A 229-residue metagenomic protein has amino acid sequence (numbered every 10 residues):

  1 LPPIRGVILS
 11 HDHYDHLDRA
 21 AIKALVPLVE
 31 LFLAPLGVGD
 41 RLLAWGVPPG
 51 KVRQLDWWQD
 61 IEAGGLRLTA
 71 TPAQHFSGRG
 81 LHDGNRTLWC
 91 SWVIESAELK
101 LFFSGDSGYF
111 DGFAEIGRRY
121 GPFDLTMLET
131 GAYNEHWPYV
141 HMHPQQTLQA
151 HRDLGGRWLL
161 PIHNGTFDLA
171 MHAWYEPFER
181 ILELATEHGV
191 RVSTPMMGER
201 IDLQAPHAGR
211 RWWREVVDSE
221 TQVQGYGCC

Functional and structural regions predicted by a protein language model:
L1-A34, G121-M127: Active-site metal-binding motif and surrounding structural segment of the metallo-beta-lactamase
L1-P2, A20, L55-G121, M197-C229: Core dinuclear metal-dependent hydrolase active-site scaffold
R5, L31, G37-D40, K100 (+1 more regions): Cap/insert and terminal regions of metallo-dependent hydrolase folds
Y14, V38-G39, Q59: Alpha-helix capping/helix-boundary segments
D18-P27, A170-E179, Q204-A205: Metal-dependent catalytic neighborhoods of phosphoester/phosphodiester hydrolases
L28, P177-H188, R211-Y226: Short, electropositive alpha-helical surface patch
L42-D56: Helix-loop-beta element that forms the nucleotide-linked donor phosphate-binding surface in glycosyltransferases
